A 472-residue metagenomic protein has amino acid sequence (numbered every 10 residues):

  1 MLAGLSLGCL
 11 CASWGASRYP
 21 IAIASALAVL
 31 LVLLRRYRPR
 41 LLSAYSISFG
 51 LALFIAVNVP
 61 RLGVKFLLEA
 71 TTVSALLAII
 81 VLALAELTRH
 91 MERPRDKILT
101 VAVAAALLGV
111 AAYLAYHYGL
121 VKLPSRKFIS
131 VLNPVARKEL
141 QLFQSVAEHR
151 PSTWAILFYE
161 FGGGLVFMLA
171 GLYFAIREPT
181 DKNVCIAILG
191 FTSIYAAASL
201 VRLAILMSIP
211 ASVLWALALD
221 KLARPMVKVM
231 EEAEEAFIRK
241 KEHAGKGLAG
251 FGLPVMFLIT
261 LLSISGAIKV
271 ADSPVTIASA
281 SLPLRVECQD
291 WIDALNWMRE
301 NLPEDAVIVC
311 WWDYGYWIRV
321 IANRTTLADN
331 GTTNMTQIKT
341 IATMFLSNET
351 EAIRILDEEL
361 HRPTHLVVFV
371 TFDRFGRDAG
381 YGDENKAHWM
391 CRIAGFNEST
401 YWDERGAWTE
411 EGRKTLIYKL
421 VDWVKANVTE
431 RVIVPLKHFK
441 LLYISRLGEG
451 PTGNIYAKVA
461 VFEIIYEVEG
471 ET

Functional and structural regions predicted by a protein language model:
M1, L7-L10, A26-L41, F174-E178: Membrane-interface transmembrane helices that cradle and orient dolichyl/undecaprenyl
M1-G15, V29, A52-L62, F191-A197: Membrane-interface alpha helices of multi-pass inner-membrane proteins
L2, R89-V103, L132-E139, R224-L248: Membrane-interfacial, low-structure loops and terminal tails that flank and connect transmembrane helices in multi-pass
P20-V101, K221-K228, F237: Perimembrane helix-loop-helix junctions
A28, L107-A115, F174-I176, F191 (+4 more regions): Secretory targeting signatures
A70-E86, I98-C185: Alpha-helical transmembrane segments at the extracellular/periplasmic loop-to-helix junctions of multi-pass membrane
L165, V184-A187, F191-K241, G250-L258: Hydrophobic/aromatic-rich transmembrane helices and adjacent perimembrane loops
E231-T472: Extracytoplasmic
